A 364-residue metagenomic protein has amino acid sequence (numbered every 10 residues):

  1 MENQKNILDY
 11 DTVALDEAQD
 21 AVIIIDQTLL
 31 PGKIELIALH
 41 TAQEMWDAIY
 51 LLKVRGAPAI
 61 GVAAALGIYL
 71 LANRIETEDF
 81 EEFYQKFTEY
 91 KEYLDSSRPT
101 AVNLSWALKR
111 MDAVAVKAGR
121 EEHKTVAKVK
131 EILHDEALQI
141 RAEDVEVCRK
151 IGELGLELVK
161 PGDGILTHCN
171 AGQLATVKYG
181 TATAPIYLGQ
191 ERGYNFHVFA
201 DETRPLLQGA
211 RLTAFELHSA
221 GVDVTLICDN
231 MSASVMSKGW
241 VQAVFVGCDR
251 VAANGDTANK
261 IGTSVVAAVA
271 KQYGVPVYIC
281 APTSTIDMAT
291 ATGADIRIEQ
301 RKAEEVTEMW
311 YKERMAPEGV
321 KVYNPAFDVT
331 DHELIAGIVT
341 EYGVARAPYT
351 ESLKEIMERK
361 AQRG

Functional and structural regions predicted by a protein language model:
M1-A18, R120-K124, R346, L353-G364: SAM-dependent methyltransferases
E2-Q43: Positively charged, low-complexity intrinsically disordered leader regions
G32-E44, K128, P161, K238-V246: Acidic-glycine-rich active-site phosphate/pyrophosphate-binding loop
I37-K53, Q85, E157-I165, M309-G319: Short, hydrophobic/aliphatic alpha-helical segments
A38-T41, G172-T176, A253-A258: Short, glycine-rich nucleotide/cofactor-binding loops
D47-V54, I60, V265-A268: Small-aliphatic-rich amphipathic alpha-helix that forms the alpha element of a beta-alpha
K53-I227: N-terminal active-site beta-alpha-beta segment that forms phosphate/nucleotide-binding and substrate-recognition loops
N195-F196, E202-G364: Conserved phosphate- and dinucleotide-binding cores of soluble alpha/beta proteins, encompassing both enzyme active
